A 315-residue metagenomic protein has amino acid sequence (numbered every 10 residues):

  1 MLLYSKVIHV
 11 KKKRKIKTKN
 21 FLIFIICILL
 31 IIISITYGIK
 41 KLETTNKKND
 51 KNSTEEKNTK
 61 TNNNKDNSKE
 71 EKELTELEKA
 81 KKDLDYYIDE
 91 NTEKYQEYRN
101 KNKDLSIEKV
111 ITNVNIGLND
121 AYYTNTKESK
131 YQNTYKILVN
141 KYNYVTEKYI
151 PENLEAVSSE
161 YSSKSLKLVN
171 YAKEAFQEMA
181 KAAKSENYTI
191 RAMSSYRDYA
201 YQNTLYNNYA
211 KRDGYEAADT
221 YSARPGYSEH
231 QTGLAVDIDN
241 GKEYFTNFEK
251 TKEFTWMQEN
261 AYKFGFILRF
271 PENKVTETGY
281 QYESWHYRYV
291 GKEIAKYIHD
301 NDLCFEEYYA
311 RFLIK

Functional and structural regions predicted by a protein language model:
L2-C27, I31-S195, Y199-K315: Extracytoplasmic cell-surface/polysaccharide-interacting catalytic and binding patches
